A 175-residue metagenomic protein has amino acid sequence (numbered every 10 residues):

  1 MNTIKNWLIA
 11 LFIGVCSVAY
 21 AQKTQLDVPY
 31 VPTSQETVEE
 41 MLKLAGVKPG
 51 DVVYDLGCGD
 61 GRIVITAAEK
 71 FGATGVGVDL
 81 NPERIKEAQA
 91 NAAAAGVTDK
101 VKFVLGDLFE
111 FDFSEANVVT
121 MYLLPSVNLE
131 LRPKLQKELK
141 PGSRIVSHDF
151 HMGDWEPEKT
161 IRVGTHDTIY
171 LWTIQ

Functional and structural regions predicted by a protein language model:
I4, S17-P49: Class I SAM-dependent transferase core
W7-C16: Bacterial N-terminal signal peptides
G50-G59: Conserved class I S-adenosyl-L-methionine
G61-I65: Glycine-rich SAM-binding Motif I of class I
T74-D79: Conserved SAM-binding motif I beta-strand of class I
P82-E115: S-adenosyl-L-methionine
F113-E130: A short SAM/SAH-binding and catalytic strip from SAM-dependent methyltransferases
S126-Q175: C-terminal substrate-binding/active-site "lid" region of AdoMet-derived donor-dependent transferases
